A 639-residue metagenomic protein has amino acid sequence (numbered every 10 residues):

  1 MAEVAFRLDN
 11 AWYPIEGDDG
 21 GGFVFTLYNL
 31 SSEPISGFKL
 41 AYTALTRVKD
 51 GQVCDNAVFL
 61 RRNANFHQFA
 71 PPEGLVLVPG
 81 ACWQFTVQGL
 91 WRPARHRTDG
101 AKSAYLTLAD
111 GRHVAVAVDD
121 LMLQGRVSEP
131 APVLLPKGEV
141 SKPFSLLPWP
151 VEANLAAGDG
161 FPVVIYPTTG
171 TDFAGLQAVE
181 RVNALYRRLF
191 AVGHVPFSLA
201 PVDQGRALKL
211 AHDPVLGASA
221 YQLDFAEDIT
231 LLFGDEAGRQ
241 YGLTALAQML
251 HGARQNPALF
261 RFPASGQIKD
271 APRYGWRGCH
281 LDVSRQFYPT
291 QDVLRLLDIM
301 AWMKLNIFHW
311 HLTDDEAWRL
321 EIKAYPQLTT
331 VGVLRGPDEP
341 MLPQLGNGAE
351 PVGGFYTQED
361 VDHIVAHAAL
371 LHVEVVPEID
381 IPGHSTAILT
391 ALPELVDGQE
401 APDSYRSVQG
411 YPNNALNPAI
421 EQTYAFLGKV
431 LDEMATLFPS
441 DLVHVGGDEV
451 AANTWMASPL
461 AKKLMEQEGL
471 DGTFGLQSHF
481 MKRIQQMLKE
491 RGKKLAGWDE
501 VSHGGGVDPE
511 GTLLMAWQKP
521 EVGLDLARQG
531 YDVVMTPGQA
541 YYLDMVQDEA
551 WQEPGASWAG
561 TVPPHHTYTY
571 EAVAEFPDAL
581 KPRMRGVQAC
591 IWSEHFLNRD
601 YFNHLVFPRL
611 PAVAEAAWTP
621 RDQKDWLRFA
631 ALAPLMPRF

Functional and structural regions predicted by a protein language model:
P14, T26-S32: Asparagine-centered strand-capping/turn motif at beta-strand->loop junctions
E16-V24, S36: Short, solvent-exposed loop/turn segments enriched in Ser/Thr/Gly
S32-T43, K49-D55, V78: Short, hydrophobic/aromatic beta-strand segments
C54-P93, L488: Intrinsically disordered, low-complexity Pro/Gly/Ser/Thr-rich segments with frequent PxxP/GP/PP motifs and embedded
P72, A94-I268, P272, L495-S502 (+1 more regions): Acidic, contiguous N-terminal accessory segments
L216-N414, A419-Y424, E433-L442, R483 (+2 more regions): Feature activates predominantly on carbohydrate-active enzymes
I388-E394, Y405-G511, W517-D525: Active-site neighborhood of glycoside hydrolase catalytic domains
K494-T512, A516-F639: Flexible, acidic glycine-rich loops studded with aromatic residues
